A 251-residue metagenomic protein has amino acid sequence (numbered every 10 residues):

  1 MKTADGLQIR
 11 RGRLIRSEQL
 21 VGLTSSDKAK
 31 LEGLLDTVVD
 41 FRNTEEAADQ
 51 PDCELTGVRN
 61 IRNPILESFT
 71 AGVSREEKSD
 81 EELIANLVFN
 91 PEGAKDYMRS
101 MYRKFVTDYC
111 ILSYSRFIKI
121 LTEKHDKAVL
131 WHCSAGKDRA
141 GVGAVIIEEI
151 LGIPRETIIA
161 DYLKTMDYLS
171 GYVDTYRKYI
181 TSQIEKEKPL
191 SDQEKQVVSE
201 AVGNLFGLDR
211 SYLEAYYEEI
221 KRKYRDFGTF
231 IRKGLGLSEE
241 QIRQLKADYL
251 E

Functional and structural regions predicted by a protein language model:
M1-L130, G143-E251: Cys-dependent protein tyrosine phosphatase-like superfamily
S134-A135, R139-A140: Ser/Thr-glycine-rich phosphate-binding loops at phosphate-binding pockets of nucleotides, nucleotide cofactors
